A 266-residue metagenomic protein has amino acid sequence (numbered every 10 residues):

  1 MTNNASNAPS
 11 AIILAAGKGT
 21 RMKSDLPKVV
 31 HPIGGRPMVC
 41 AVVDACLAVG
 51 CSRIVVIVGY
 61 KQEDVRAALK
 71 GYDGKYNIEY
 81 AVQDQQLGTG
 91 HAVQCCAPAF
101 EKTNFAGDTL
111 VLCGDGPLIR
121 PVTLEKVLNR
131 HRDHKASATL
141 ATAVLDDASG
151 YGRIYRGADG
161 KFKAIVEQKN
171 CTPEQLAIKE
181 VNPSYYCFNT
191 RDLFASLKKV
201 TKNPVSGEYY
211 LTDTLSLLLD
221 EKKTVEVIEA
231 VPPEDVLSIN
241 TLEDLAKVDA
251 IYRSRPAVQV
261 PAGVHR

Functional and structural regions predicted by a protein language model:
M1-S10, P37-L112, I119-V122, N129 (+1 more regions): Conserved N-terminal catalytic core of the sugar/cofactor nucleotidyltransferase
M1-S24, G263: N-terminal nucleotide-binding beta1-loop-alpha1 segment
D25-A41: Short catalytic helix/loop segments, enriched in acidic residues and glycine and frequently bearing histidine
P32, L118, C187, S238-I239: Short aromatic/basic micro-patch
I119-V205, T212-T214, K222-E226, A230: Conserved core of the sugar-phosphate nucleotidyltransferase
S206-Y210, V231-N240: An accessory alpha-helical subdomain
E234-R266: Extended, small-residue-rich solenoid/repeat segments and analogous flexible loops that form exposed scaffolds
